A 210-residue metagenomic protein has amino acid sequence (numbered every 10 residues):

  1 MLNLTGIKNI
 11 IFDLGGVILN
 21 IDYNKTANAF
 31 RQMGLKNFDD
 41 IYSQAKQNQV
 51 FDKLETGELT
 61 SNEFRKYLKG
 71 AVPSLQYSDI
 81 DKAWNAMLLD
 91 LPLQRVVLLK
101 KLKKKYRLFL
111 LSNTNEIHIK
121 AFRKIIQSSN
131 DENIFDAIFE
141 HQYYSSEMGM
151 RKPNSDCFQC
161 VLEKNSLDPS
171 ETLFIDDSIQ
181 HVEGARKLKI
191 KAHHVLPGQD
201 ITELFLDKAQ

Functional and structural regions predicted by a protein language model:
L2-G6, F122-Q210: Asp-based, Mg2+/Mn2+-dependent phosphohydrolase catalytic module
N3-L93, V97, K104, N115-I119 (+1 more regions): N-terminal helical cap/lid subdomain that shapes the substrate entry/recognition surface in HAD-like hydrolases
I11, L111, F174-I175: Generic enzyme active-site microenvironment
D13-G16, G57, L102, L110 (+2 more regions): Generic structural signal for small/hydrophobic residues in well-ordered secondary structure, especially within
N28, Y67, K101, N113 (+3 more regions): Residue-level signal for well-ordered alpha-helical scaffold segments within enzymatic catalytic domains
R95-Y143: Substrate-recognition/cap helix-loop segment adjacent to the acidic, metal-dependent catalytic center of Asp-based
